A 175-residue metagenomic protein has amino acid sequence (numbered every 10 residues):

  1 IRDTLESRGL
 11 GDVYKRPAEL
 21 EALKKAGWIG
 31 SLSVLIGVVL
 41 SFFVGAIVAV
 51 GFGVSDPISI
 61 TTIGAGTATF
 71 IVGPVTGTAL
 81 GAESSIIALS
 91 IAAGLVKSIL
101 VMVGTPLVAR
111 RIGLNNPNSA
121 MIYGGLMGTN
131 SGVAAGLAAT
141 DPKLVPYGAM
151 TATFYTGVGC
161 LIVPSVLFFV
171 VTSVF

Functional and structural regions predicted by a protein language model:
I1-Y14: Single conserved hydrophobic/aromatic residue that forms the stacking wall/gate of nucleotide- or nucleobase-binding
D3, V44, F52, L137-P142: Hydrophobic alpha-helical transmembrane segments of integral membrane proteins
R16-S31, F52, A82-I87, L114-N115 (+1 more regions): Interfacial helix-loop-helix linkers and transmembrane-helix boundary segments in multi-pass membrane proteins
L20-A46, L89-L100, T151-V158: Entry/N-cap segments of selected transmembrane alpha helices and their immediately preceding amphipathic helices
L23, V48, T76-G77, V108 (+2 more regions): Hydrophobic alpha-helical interface/terminus motif in multipass membrane transporters
L32-G73, V96-N115, G125: Transmembrane alpha-helices that form the ion-translocation and gating core of multi-pass ion transport proteins
I58-V96, P117-F154: Alpha-helical membrane segments and immediately flanking helix-loop junctions that form or couple to the substrate/ion
I162-F175: Juxtamembrane boundary at the C-terminal end of a transmembrane helix
